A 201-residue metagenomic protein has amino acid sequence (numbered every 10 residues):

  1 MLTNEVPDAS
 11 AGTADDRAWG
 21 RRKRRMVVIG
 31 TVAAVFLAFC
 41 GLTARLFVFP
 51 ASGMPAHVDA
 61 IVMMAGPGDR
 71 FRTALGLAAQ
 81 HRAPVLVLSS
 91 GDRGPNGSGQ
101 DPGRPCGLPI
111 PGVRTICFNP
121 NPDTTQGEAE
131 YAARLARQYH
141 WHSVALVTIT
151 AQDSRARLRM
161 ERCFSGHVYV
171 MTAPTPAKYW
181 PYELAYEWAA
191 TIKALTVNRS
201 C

Functional and structural regions predicted by a protein language model:
M1-R24: N-terminal Lys/Arg-rich, disordered targeting/topogenic segments
G20-R22, L42, P67, A190: Short alpha-helical segments used as structural interaction elements across diverse proteins
R25-T43: Hydrophobic membrane-insertion alpha-helices, especially the h-region of bacterial N-terminal signal peptides
V28-I29, A74, V197: General helical structural elements
L46-A185: A structural signal for short, hydrophobic/glycine-enriched beta-strand patches
W180-S200: A transmembrane-helix-recognition feature enriched in membrane-embedded lipid enzymes and envelope glyco-/phospholipid
